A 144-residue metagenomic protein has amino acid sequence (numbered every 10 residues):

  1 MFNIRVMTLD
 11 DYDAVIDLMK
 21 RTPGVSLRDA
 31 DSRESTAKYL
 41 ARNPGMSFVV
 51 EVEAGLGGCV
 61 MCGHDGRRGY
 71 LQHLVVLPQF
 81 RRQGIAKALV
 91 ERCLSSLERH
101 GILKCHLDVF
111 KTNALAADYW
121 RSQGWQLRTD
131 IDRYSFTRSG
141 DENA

Functional and structural regions predicted by a protein language model:
F2, V6-H73, L77, V90-R92 (+4 more regions): Acetyl-CoA-dependent GNAT
T8, A86, V109: Charged, low-complexity surface patches
V50, R82-K87: Glycine-rich acyl-CoA binding loop
V75, H106-D108, S135: Short aromatic/hydrophobic contact patches that present stacked aromatics for nucleic-acid/ligand binding
L77-Q83, K111-T112: Active-site acidic-Proline motif in GNAT/NAT acetyltransferases
K87-A88, R99, K111-D130, F136: Conserved active-site alpha-helix within GNAT-family acetyltransferase domains
L97-V109: Conserved GNAT acetyl-CoA-binding A-motif
D141-A144: Short, charged/polar, Gly/Pro-enriched secondary-structure boundary elements
